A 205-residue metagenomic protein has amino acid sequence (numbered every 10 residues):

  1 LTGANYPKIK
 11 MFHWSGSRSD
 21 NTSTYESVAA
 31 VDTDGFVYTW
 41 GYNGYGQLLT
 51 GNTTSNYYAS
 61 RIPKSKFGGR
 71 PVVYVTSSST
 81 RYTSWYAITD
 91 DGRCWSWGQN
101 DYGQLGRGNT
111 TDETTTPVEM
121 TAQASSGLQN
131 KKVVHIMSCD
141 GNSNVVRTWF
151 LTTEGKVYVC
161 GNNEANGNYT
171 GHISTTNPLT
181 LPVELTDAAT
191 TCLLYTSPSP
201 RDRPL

Functional and structural regions predicted by a protein language model:
L1-S197: Eukaryote-biased RCC1-like beta-propeller repeat architecture
Y195-L205: Single conserved hydrophobic/aromatic residue that forms the stacking wall/gate of nucleotide- or nucleobase-binding
